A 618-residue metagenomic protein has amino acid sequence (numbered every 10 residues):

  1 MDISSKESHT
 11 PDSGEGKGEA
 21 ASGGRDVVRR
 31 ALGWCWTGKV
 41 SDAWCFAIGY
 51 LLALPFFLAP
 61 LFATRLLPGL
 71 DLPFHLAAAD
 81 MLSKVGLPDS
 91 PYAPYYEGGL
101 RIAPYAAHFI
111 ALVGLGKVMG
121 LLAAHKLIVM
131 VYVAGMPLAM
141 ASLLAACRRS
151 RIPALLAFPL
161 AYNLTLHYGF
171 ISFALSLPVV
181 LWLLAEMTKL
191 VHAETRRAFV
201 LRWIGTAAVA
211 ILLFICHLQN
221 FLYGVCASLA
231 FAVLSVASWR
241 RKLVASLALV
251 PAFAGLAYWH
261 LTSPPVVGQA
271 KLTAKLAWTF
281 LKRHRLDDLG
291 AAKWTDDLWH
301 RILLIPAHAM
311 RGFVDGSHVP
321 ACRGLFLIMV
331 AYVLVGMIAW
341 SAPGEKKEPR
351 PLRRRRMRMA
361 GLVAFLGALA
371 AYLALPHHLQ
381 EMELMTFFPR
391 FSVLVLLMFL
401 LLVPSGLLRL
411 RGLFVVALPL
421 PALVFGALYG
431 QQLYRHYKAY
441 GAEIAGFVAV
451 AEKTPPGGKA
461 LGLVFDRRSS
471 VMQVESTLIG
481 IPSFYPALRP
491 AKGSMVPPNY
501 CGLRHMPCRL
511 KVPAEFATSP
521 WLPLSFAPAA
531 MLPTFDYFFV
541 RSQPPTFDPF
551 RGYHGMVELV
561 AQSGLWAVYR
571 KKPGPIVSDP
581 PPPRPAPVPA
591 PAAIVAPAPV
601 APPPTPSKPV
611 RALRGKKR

Functional and structural regions predicted by a protein language model:
V28, M140-Y162: Transmembrane-helix signature of polytopic, membrane-embedded enzymes that assemble or transfer cell-envelope glycans
T64-F74, G86-D89, Y96-E97, A210-V363 (+1 more regions): Transmembrane catalytic cores of multi-pass membrane glycosyltransferases and polysaccharide-assembly enzymes
A77-K84, Y96-L121: Short hydrophobic/aromatic helix or loop-helix immediately within or flanking a transmembrane segment in polytopic
L127-C147: Transmembrane-helix motifs of polytopic, lipid-linked glycan transferases
Y168-S176: Short acidic/glycine- and proline-prone juxtamembrane loop motifs at membrane-interface regions of multi-pass membrane
K189-I211, R241-L247: Short hydrophobic alpha-helices at membrane interfaces in multi-pass membrane enzymes
S405-Q431: Signature aromatic-anchored transmembrane alpha helix within multi-pass, membrane-resident enzymes that catalyze glycan
V450-Q543: Short periplasmic/luminal acceptor-recognition loop of GT-C membrane glycosyltransferases, typified by
